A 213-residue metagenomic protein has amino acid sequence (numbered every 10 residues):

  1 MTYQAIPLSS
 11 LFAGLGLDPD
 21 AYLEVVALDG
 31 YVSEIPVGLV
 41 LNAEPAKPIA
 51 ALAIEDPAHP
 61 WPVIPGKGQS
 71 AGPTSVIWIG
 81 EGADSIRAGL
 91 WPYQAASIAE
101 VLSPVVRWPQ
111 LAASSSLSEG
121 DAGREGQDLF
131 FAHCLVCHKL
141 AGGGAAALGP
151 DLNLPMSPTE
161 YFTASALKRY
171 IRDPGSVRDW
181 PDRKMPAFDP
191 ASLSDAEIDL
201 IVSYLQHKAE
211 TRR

Functional and structural regions predicted by a protein language model:
M1-R107, R213: Structured, non-membrane catalytic/scaffold regions adjacent to prosthetic-group chemistry
Q4-P7, L11, A122, T163 (+2 more regions): Stable alpha-helical elements in mature extracytoplasmic
P7, A122, F130-V136, A141 (+3 more regions): Short pre-active-site segment immediately N-terminal to redox-active cysteine/selenocysteine motifs in thiol-based
F12-P19, W78, L102, H133 (+4 more regions): Sec/Tat-exported extracytoplasmic proteins
V105-L129: Electrostatic cytochrome c docking/interface patches
G126-A141, L167, M185-P186, I201-L205: The canonical Cys-X-X-Cys-His
K139-R172, A187: Gly/Gly-Pro-rich "capping" loops immediately C-terminal to redox-active cysteine motifs in periplasmic/lumenal
A147-N153, D173-K208, R212-R213: Axial heme c-ligation environment in periplasmic c-type cytochrome domains
